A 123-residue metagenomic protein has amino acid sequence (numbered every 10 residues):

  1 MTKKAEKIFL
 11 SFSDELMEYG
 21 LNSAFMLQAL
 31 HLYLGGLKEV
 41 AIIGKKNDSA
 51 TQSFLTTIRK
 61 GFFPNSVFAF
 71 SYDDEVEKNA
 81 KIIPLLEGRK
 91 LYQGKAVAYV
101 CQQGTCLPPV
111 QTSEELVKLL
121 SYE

Functional and structural regions predicted by a protein language model:
M1-E123: Glycan-recognition and catalytic cores of secretory/periplasmic carbohydrate-active enzymes
